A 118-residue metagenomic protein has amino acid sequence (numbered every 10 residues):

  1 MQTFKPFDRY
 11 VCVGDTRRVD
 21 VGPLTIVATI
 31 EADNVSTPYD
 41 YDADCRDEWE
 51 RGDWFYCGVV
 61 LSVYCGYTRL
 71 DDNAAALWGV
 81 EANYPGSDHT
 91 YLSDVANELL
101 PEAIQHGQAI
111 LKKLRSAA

Functional and structural regions predicted by a protein language model:
M1-A118: Acidic interaction surfaces
